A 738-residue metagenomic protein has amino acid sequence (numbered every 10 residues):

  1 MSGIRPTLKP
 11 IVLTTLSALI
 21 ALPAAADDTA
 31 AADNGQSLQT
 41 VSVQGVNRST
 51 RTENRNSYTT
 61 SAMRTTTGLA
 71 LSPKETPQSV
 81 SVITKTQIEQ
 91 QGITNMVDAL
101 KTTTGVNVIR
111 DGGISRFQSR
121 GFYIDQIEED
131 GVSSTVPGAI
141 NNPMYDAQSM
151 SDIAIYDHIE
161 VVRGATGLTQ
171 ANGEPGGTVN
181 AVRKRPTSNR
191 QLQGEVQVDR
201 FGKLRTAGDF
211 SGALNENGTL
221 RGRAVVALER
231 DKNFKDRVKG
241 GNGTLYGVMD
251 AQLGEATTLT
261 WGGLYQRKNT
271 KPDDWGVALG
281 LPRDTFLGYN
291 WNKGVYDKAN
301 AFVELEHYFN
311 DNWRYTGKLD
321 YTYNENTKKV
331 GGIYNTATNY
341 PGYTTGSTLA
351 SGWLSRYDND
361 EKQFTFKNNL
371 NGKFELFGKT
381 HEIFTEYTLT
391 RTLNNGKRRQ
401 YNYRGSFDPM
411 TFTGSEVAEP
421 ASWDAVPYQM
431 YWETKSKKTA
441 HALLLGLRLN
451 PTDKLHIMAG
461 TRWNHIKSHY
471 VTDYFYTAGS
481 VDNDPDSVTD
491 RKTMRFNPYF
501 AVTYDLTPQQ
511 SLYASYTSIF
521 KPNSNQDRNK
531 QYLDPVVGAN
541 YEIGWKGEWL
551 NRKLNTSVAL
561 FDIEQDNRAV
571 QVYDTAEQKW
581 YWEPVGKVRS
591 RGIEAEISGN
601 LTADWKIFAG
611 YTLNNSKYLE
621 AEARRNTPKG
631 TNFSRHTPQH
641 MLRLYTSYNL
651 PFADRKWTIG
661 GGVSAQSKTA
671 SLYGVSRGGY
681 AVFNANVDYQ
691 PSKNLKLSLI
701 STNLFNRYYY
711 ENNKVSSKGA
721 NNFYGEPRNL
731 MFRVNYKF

Functional and structural regions predicted by a protein language model:
S17, L38-N189, I543: Acidic, small-polar-rich N-terminal luminal/periplasmic segments of exported/outer-membrane proteins
V136, A154-D157, L168-G247, L253-T257 (+2 more regions): Outer-membrane beta-barrel translocator/receptor signature
N242-R391, N555: Outer-membrane beta-barrel domain signature, strongest for Gram-negative TonB-dependent receptors and also present
Q252-G254, E361, T380-E382, E386-T392 (+3 more regions): Structural signature of Gram-negative outer-membrane beta-barrels, strongest in the C-terminal barrel of TonB-dependent
V303-N324, A350-D473: Face-selective signature of the C-terminal outer-membrane beta-barrel domain
E306-Y308, R314-G332, L512-Y513, P535-N600 (+1 more regions): Membrane-embedded beta-barrel scaffold of Gram-negative outer-membrane proteins
D453, D562, E583-Y673, F705: Gram-negative outer-membrane beta-barrel transporters
S664-A670, D688-F738: C-terminal beta-signal and adjacent terminal beta-strands/loops of Gram-negative outer-membrane beta-barrel proteins
